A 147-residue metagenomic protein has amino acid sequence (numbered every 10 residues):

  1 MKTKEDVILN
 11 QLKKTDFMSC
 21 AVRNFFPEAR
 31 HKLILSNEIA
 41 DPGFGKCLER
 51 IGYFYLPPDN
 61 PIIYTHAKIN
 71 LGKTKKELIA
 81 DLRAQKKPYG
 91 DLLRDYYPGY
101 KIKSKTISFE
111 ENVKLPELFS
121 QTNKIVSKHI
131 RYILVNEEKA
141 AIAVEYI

Functional and structural regions predicted by a protein language model:
M1-K128, I133-I147: N-terminal domain-onset segments
